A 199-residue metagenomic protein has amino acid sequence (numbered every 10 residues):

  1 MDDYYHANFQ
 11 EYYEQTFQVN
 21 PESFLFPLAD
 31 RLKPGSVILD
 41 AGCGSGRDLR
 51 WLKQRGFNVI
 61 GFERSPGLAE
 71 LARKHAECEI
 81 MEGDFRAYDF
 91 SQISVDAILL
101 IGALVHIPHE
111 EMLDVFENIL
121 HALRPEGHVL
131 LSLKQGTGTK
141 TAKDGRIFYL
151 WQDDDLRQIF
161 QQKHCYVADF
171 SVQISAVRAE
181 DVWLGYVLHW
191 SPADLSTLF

Functional and structural regions predicted by a protein language model:
M1-F90, I107-D114, N118, H128-F199: Class I (Rossmann-like) S-adenosyl-L-methionine-dependent methyltransferase catalytic domain, capturing the SAM-binding
L99: A conserved beta-strand element that flanks and buttresses the S-adenosyl-L-methionine
G102-H106: Short catalytic micro-motifs in class I SAM-dependent methyltransferases
